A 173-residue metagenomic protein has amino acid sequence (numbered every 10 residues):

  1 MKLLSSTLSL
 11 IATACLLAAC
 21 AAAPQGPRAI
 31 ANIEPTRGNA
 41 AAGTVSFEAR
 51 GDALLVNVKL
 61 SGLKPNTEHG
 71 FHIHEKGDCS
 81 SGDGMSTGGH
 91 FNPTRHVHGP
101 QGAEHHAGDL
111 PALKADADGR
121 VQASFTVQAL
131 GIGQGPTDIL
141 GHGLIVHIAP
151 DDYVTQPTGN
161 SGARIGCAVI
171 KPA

Functional and structural regions predicted by a protein language model:
L3-L4, L8, C15-A173: N-terminal leader/targeting pre-sequences
